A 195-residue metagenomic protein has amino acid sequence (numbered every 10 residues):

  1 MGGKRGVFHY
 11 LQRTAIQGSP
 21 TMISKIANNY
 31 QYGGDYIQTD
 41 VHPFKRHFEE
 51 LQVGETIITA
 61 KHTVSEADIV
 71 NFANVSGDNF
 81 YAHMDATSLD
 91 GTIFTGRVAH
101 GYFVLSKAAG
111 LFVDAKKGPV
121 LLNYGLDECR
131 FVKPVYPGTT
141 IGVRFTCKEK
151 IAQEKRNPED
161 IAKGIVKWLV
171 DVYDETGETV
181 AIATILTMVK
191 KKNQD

Functional and structural regions predicted by a protein language model:
M1-N29: C-terminal segments
T14, T21-M22, T63, V135 (+1 more regions): A broadly conserved detector of short glycine/acidic/proline-rich loop/turn motifs that flank catalytic sites and bind
I16, D114-K117, K150: Alpha-helix capping at helix-to-loop junctions
G18-N28, N123-V135: Short, conserved aromatic-histidine micro-motifs
Y30-G125, K192-D195: Hot-dog-fold acyl-thioester-processing enzymes
Y30-Q52, F131, V135-T140, R144-D195: HotDog/MaoC-like acyl-thioester-processing domains
